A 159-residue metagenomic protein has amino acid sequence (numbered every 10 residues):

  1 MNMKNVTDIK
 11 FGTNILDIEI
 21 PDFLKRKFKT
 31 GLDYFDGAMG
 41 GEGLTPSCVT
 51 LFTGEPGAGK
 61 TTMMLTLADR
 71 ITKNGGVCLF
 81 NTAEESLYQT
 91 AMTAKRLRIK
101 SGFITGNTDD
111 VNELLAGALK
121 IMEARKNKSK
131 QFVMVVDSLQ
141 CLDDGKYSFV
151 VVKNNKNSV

Functional and structural regions predicted by a protein language model:
N2-K100, L115-A124: The Walker A/P-loop phosphate-binding site
V77, G102, S129-V133: Loop/turn-to-beta-strand initiation segments
K100-S101, D143: Mobile, glycine- and charge-enriched loop segments and immediately flanking short secondary-structure elements within
G102-D109: Short acidic-hydrophobic, aromatic-tinged amphipathic segments that line or gate anion-handling sites
D109-L115: A short acidic, often aromatic-flanked loop/helix-cap motif at beta-alpha or helix-coil junctions that lines enzyme
A118-V136: Proline-aspartate-enriched helix->loop->beta-strand connector
F132-V159: Conserved P-loop NTPase nucleotide-binding/switch module
